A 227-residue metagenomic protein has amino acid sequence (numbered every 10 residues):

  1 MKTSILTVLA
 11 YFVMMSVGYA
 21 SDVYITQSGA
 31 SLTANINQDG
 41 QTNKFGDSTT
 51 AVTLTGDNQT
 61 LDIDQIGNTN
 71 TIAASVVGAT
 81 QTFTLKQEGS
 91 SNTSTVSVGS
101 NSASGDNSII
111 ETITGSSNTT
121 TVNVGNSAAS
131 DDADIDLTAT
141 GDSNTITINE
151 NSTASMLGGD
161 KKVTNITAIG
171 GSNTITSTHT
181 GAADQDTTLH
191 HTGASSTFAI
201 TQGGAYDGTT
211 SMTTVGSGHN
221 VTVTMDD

Functional and structural regions predicted by a protein language model:
I5, F12-S21: Sec/Tat signal peptide C-region and signal peptidase I cleavage site
T7-A10, T55: Compositionally biased amphipathic helical and low-complexity segments enriched in hydrophobic
V8-L9, S16, T80, S195: Generic intrinsically disordered, low-complexity segments enriched for polar/acidic and small residues
S21-D227: Low-complexity repeat regions of mature extracellularly deployed or surface/particle-associated proteins
